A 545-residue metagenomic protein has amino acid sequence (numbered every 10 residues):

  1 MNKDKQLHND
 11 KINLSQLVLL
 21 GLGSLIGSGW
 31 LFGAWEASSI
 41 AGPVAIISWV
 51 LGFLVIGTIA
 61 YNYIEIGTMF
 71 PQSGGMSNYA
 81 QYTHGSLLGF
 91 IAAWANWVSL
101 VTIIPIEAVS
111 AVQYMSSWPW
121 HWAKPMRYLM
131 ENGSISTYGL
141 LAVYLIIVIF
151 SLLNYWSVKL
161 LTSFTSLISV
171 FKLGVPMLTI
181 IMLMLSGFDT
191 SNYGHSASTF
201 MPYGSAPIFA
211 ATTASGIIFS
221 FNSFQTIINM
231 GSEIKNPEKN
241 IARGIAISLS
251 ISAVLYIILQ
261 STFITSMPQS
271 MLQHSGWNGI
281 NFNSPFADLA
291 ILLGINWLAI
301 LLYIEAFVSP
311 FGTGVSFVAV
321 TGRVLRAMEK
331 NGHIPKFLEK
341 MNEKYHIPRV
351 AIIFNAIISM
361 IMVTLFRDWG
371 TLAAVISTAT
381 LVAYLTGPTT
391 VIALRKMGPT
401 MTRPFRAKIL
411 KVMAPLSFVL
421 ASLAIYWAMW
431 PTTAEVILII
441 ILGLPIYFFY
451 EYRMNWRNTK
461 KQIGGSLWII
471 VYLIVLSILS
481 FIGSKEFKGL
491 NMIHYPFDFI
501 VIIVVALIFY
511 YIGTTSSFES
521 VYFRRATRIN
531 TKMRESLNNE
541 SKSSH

Functional and structural regions predicted by a protein language model:
M1-K11, V391-M413, A434-H545: Terminal cytosolic tails of multi-pass membrane transporters, especially the segment immediately following the final
M1-W35, I40-V44, I56-Y61, Q72-S73 (+3 more regions): Membrane-interface "cap" regions at the ends of multi-pass membrane proteins
K3-N9, I46, L51, W122-T137 (+1 more regions): Helix-loop-helix junctions that connect adjacent transmembrane segments in multi-pass membrane transporters
N9, L14, T137-Y144, K235-E238 (+6 more regions): Loop-to-transmembrane helix boundary motifs in multi-pass membrane proteins
N9-I12, F32-Y138, I251, I258 (+1 more regions): Extracellular loop-to-transmembrane helix junctions
N78-Q81, G85, S116-W122, R127-Y128 (+4 more regions): TM-loop-TM module centered on a large, flexible mid-protein loop between adjacent transmembrane helices in multi-pass
A95-S110, F221-I234, N296-K336, R367-I392: Membrane-helix boundary/coupling elements in multi-pass transport proteins
Y138-D189, N222, I245-L249, I376-L385 (+1 more regions): Membrane-interface loop-to-helix entry segments
